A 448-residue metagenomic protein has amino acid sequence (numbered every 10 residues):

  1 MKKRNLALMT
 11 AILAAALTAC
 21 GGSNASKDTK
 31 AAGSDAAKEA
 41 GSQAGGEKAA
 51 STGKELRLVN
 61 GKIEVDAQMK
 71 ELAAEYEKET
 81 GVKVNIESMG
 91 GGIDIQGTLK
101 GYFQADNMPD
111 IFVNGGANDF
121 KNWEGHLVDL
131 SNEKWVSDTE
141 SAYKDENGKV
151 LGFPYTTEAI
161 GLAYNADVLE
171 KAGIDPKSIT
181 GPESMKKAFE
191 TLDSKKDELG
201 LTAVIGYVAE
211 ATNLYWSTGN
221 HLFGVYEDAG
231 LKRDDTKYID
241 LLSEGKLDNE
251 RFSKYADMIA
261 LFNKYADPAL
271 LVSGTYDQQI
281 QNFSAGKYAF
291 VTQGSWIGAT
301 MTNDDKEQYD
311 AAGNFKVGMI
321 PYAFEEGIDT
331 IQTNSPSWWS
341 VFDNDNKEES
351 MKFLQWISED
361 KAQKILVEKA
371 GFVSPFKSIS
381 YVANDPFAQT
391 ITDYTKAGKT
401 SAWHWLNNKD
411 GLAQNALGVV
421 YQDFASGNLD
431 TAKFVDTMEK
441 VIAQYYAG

Functional and structural regions predicted by a protein language model:
C20-S34: Bacterial lipoprotein signal-peptidase II cleavage site
K38-A40, A44-A50, V113-D167, N314-A323 (+1 more regions): Hinge/lid segment of periplasmic solute-binding proteins
T52-I63, V82-E87, I111, L151: Short, well-ordered beta-strand elements
A74, K78-E79, K83, E170-A172 (+2 more regions): Extracytoplasmic/periplasmic substrate-recognition and gating elements
E75-A142, D167-G173, T180, Q281-N282 (+3 more regions): Extracytoplasmic "Venus flytrap"/periplasmic binding protein-like
K186-L241: Extracytoplasmic/periplasmic solute-binding protein
F189-E190, D235-V272: Glycine-centered hinge/linker elements that transmit conformational signals in sensory and ligand-binding systems
T333, K369-I379, Q389-A447: C-terminal capping/gating helix-and-loop segments adjacent to ligand/active sites or protein-protein/ligand interfaces
